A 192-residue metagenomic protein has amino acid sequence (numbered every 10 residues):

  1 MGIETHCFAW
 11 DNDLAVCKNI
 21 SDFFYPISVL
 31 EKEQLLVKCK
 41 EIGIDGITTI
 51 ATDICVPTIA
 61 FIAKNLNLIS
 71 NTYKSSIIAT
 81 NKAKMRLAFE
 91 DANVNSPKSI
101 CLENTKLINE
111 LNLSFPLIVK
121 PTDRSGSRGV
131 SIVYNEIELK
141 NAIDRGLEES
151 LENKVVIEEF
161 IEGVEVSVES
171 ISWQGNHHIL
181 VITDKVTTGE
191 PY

Functional and structural regions predicted by a protein language model:
M1-S75: ATP-binding N-terminal substructure of ATP-dependent carboxylate-amine bond-forming enzymes
C39, E110-L111, I143: Short hydrophobic patches on amphipathic alpha-helices that form coiled-coil/helix-mediated interaction surfaces
G46-T49, K98, I132, V156-E158: Short catalytic-loop micro-motif centered on adjacent basic/acidic residues
K64-G129, E136: A conserved helix-loop-beta module that forms one wall/lid of the active-site cleft in ATP-utilizing catalytic domains
D91, P121-T122, G146, E158-I161: Short Gly/Pro-enriched turn/cap motifs at secondary-structure boundaries
E138-A142: Short amphipathic alpha-helices within nucleic acid-binding modules
G146-K154, I161-Y192: Phosphate-binding core of ATP-grasp and ATP-grasp-like enzymes
